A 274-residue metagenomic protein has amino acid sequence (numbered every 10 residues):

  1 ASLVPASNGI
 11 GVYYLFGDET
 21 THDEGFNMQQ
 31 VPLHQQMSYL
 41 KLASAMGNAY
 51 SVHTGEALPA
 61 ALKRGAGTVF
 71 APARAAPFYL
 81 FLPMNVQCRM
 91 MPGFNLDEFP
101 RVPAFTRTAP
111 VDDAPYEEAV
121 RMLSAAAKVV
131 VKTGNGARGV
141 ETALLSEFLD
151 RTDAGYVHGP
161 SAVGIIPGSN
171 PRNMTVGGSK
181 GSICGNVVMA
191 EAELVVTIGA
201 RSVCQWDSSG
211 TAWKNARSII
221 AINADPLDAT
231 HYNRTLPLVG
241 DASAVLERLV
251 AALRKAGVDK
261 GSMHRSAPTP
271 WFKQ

Functional and structural regions predicted by a protein language model:
A1-S262, P270-F272: N-terminal alpha/beta PP-like core and its mobile active-site loop of ThDP/TPP-dependent enzymes
